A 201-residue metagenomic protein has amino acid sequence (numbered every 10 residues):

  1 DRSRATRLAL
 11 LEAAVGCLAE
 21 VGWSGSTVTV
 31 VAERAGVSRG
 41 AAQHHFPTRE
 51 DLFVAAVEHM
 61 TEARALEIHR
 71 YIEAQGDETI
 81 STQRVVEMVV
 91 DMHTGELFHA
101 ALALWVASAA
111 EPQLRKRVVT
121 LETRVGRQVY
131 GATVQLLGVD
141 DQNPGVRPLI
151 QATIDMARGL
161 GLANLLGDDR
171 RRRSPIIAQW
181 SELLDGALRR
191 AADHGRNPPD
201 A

Functional and structural regions predicted by a protein language model:
D1-V21, G25-R34, E50-V54, H59 (+1 more regions): Basic, helix-initiating cap at the start of DNA-binding domains
A9, A13-E20, E67-Y71, A100 (+2 more regions): Solvent-exposed, amphipathic alpha-helical segments
A35-F46: Short hydrophobic/aromatic patch on the recognition helix
F46, D91, L104-A110: Short helix-capping/turn signature of helix-turn-helix
D51, A55, L66-F98, N143-T153: Hydrophobic alpha-helical connector segments
A65-L66, R70, H93-L102, P112-G138 (+2 more regions): Amphipathic alpha-helical packing segments from all-alpha helical-bundle domains
Q75, S108, N164-D168: Secondary-structure edge/capping motif, primarily at the C-terminal ends of alpha-helices and the immediately following
R115-V119, Q135-A201: Hydrophobic/aromatic-rich alpha-helical bundle segments in the mid-to-C-terminal region
